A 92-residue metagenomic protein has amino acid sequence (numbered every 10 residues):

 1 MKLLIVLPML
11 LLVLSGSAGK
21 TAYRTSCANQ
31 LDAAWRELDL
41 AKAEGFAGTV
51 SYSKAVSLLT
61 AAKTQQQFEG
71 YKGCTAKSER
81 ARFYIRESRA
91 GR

Functional and structural regions predicted by a protein language model:
M1-A18: Classic N-terminal secretory signal peptides
K20-S53: Amphipathic, heptad-repeat alpha-helical segments
L59, Q66, Y71, S78-E79 (+1 more regions): Inward-facing hydrophobic residues that define packing positions of alpha-helical scaffold repeats
